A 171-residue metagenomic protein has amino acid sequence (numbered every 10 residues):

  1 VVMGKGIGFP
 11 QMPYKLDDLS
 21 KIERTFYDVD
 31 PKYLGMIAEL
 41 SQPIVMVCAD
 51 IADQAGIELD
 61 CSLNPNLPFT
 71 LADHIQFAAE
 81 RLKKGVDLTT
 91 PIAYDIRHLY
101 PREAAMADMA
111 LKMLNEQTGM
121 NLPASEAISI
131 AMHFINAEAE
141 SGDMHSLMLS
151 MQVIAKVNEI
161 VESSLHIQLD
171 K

Functional and structural regions predicted by a protein language model:
V1-K171: A cross-family "folded-core" feature that marks the main globular domain of proteins
